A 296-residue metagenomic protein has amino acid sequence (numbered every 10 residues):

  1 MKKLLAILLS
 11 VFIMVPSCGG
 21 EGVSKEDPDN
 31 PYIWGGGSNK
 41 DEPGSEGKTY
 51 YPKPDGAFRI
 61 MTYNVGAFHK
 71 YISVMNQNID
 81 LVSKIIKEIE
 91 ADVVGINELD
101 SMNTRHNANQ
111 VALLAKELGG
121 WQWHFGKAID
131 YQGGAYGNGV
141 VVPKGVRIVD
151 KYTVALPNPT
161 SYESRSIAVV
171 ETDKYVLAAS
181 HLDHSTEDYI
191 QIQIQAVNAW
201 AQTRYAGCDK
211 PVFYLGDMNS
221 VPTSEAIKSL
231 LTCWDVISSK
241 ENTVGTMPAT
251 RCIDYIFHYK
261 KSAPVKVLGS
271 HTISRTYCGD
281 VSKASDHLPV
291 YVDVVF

Functional and structural regions predicted by a protein language model:
K2-I7: Sec-dependent signal peptide recognition, specifically the positively charged N-region followed immediately by
L9, I13-M14: Hydrophobic core
V15-E117, D130-G134, Q195, D286 (+1 more regions): N-terminal, active-site-proximal structural segment of metallo-dependent hydrolase catalytic domains
N30-T49, D188, Q202-F213, N219-F296: Metal-dependent phosphoester-hydrolase catalytic domains
Y32-G37, E42-P52, L99-Y175, G269-I273: Structured beta-strand-rich core segments of catalytic domains in phosphoester-bond hydrolases
A57-K70, D150-Y152, V169-D183: Active-site-proximal beta-strand elements of phosphoester/diester hydrolases
R59-V65, V82-N107, V141, L177-S180 (+4 more regions): Active-site beta-strand/loop signature of hydrolases that rely on acidic residues for catalysis
A67-K70, S101-H106, Q132-G133, S185-D188 (+2 more regions): Active-site environment of divalent metal-dependent phosphoester hydrolases
